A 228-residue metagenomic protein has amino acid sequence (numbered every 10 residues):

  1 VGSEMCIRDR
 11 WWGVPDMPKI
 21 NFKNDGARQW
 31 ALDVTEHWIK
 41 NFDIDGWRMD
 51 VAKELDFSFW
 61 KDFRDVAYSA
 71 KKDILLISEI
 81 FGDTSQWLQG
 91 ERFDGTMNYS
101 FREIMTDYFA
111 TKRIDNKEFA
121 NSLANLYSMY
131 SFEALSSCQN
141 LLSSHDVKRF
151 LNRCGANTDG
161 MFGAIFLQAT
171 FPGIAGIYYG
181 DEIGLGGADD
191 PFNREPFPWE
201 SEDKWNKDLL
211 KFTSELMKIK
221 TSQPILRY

Functional and structural regions predicted by a protein language model:
V1-I7: Short, small-residue-biased leader/transition segments that mark boundaries at the very start of proteins
R8-W30: Chitinase-like catalytic core of GlcNAc-active glycosidases
N24-N41, D159-I165: Short, acidic/polar
K40, D50-E133, C138, N157 (+3 more regions): Active-site-proximal helices and loops of the catalytic beta/alpha 8
I44, F93-D94, G173: A structural motif
G46-R48, L75-S78, Q139-L141, T170 (+1 more regions): Structural recognition of the beta-strand scaffold that forms the well-ordered cores of secreted hydrolase catalytic
F150-A156: Short, solvent-exposed helix-loop connector elements
